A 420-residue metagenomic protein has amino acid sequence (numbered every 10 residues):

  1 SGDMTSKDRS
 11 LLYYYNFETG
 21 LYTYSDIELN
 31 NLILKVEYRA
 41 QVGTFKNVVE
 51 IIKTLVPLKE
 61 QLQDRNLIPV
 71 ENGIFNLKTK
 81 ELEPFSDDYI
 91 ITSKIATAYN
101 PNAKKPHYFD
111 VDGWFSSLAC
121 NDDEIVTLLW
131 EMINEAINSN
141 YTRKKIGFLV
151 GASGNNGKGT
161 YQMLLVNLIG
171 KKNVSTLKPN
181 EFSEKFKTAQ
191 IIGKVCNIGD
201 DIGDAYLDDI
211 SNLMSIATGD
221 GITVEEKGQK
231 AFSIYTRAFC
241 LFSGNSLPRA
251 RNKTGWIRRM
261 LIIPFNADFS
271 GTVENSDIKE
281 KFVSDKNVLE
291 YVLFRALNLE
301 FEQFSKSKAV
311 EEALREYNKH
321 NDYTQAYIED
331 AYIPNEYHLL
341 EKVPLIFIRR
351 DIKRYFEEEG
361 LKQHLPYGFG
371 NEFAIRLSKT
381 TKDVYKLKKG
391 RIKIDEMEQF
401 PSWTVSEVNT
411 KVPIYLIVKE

Functional and structural regions predicted by a protein language model:
S1-S10, K35-E420: Feature primarily recognizes SF3-like P-loop helicase cores of small DNA viruses
L11-A40: Short, small/acidic-rich helices and loops at N termini and domain boundaries of DNA replication/processing enzymes
